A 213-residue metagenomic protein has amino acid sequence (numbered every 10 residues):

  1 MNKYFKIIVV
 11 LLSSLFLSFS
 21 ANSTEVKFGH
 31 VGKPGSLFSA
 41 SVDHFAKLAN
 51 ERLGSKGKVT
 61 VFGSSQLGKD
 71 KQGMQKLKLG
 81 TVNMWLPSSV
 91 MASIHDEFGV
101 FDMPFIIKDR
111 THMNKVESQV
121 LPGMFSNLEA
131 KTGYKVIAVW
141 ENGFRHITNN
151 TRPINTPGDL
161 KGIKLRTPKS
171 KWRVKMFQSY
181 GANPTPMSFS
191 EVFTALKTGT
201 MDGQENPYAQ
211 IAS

Functional and structural regions predicted by a protein language model:
M1-V9: Bacterial N-terminal signal peptides that target proteins for export
I8-S18: Bacterial N-terminal signal peptides
F19-S23: Bacterial Sec-dependent signal peptides at the C-terminal "C-region" and cleavage site
T24-H112, V120-L121, E129-S213: N-terminal secretory/targeting leader peptides
